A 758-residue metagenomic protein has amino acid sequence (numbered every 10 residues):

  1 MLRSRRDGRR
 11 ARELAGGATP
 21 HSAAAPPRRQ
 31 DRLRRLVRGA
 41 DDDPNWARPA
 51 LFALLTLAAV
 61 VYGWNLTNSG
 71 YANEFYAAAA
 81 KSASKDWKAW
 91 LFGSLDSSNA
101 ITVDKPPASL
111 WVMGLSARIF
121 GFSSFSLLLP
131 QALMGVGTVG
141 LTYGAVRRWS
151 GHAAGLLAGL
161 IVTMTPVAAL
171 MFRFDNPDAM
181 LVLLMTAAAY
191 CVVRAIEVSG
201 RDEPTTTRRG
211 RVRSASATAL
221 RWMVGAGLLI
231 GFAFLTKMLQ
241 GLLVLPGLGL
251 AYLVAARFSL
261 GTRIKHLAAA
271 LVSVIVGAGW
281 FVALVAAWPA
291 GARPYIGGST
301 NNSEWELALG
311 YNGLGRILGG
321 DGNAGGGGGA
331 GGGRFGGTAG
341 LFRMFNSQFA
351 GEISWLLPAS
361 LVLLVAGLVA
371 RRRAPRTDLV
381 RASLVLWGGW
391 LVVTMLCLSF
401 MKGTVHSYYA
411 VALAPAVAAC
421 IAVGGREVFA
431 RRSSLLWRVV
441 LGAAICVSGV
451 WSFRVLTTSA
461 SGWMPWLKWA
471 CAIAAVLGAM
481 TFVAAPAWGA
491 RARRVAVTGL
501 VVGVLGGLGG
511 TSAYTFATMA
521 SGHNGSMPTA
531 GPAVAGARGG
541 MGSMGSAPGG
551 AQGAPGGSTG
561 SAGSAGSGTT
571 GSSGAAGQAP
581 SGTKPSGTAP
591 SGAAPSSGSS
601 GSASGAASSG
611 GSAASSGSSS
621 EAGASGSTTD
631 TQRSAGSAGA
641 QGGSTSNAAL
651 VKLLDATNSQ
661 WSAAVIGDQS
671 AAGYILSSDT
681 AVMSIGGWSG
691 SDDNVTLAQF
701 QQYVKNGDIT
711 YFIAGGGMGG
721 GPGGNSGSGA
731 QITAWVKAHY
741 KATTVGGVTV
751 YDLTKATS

Functional and structural regions predicted by a protein language model:
M1-G322, G328-V439, V447-W451, A517 (+1 more regions): Membrane-integral, polyisoprenol-dependent glycosyltransferases of the GT-C/oligosaccharyltransferase superfamily
R29, R38, N73-A78, S82-W87 (+8 more regions): Transmembrane-lumen/periplasm boundary regions of multi-pass, lipid-linked membrane glycan transferases
L55, L170, Q240, G247 (+2 more regions): Short, highly charged
T165, G509, G667-D668: Helix N-cap/beta->alpha junction signal
A292, T300, N694-V704: Alpha-helical scaffolding within the catalytic cores of extracellular/periplasmic polymer-degrading hydrolases
R432-R538: Transmembrane helical bundles and short interhelical boundary loops of multi-pass, membrane-embedded
T458-W469, I473-V476, S644-A663: Membrane-embedded, lumen/periplasm-facing catalytic core of multi-pass transferases that use lipid-linked donors
G522, S597-S599, S620-A622, S637-G639 (+5 more regions): Aromatic/acidic, Gly/Pro-rich catalytic loop(s) in extracytoplasmic/lumenal soluble domains of multi-pass membrane
